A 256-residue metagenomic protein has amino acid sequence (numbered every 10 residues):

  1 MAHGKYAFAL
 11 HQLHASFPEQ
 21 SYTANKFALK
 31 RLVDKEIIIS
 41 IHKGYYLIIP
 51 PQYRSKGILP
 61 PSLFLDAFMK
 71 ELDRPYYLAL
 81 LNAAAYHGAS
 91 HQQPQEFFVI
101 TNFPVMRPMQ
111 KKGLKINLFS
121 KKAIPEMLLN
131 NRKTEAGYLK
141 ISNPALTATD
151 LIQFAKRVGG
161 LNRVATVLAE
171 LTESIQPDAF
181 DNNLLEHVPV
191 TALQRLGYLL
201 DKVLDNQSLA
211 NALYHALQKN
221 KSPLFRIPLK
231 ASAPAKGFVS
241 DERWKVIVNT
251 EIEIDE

Functional and structural regions predicted by a protein language model:
M1-P75, T172-Q194, D201: Short beta-edge/loop segments at beta->alpha junctions of small alpha/beta modules that act as binding/recognition
L13, A83, A148: A residue-level signal for conserved active-site and pocket-lining positions in enzyme catalytic cores
S16, A28-I39, P94-F103, K112-S120 (+2 more regions): Short charge-dense sequence patches
P18, D73, G88, Q153-K156: Hydrophobic/aromatic-lined pockets within catalytic cores
S21-A24, H91-Q93, K156-G160: Short amphipathic alpha-helical segments with coiled-coil-like heptad repeat character
S40-Q52, I58-A123: Short gly/ser-rich loop at a beta-strand->alpha-helix junction or flexible surface loop bordering the NTP-binding
L129-E256: Hydrophobic alpha-helical interaction segments
